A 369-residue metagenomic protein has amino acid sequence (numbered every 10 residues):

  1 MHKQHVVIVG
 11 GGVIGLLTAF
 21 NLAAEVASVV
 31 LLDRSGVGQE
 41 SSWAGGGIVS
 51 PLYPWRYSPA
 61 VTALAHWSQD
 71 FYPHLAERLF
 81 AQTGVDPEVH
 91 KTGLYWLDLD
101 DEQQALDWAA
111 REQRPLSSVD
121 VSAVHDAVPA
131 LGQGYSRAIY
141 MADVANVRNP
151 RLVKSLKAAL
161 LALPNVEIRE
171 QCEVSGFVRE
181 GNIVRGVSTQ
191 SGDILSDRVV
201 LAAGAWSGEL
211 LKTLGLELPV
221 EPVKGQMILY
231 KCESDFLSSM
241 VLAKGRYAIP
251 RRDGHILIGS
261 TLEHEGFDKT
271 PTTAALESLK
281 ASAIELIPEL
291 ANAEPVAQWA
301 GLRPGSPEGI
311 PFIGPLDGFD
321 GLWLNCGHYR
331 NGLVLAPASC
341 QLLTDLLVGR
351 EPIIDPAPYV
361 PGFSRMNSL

Functional and structural regions predicted by a protein language model:
Q4-L31: N-terminal Rossmann-like FAD-binding beta1-loop-alpha1 element of flavoenzymes
V7-V9, I194-W206, C340: Short hydrophobic core segments
L17-E25, G47-V49, V85-H90, R198-D320: Active-site substrate-recognition segment that forms the wall of the catalytic cavity or substrate channel
A23-G45: Glycine-rich FAD pyrophosphate-binding loop
I48-A127, S282-I284: Dinucleotide-binding Rossmann-like beta1-alpha1 core, especially the glycine-rich loop that anchors the ADP
G84-W96, D107, P115-L163, T261-E265 (+2 more regions): Helix-loop-beta segment of a Rossmann-like dinucleotide-binding subdomain
I139-D197: Helical element adjacent to the flavin cofactor pocket in flavoenzyme catalytic cores
I287-L369: C-terminal catalytic lobe of FAD-dependent flavoproteins
